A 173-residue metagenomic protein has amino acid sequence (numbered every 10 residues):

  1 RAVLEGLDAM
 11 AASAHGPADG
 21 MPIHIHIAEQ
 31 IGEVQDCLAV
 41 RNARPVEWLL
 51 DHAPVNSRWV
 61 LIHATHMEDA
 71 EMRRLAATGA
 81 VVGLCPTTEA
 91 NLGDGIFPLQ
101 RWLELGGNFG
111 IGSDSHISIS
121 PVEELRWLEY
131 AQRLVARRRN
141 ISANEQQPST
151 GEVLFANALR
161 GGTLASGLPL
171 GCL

Functional and structural regions predicted by a protein language model:
R1-V81, L92-F109: Histidine/acidic residue-rich metal-binding segments in metalloenzymes
E29, P86-N91, D114-I117: Short, acidic/turn-prone active-site loops that include or flank metal/cofactor- and phosphate-binding residues
D51-R58, Q100-L173: His/Asp/Glu-enriched, well-ordered alpha-helical/loop segment that forms or immediately abuts the divalent-metal
